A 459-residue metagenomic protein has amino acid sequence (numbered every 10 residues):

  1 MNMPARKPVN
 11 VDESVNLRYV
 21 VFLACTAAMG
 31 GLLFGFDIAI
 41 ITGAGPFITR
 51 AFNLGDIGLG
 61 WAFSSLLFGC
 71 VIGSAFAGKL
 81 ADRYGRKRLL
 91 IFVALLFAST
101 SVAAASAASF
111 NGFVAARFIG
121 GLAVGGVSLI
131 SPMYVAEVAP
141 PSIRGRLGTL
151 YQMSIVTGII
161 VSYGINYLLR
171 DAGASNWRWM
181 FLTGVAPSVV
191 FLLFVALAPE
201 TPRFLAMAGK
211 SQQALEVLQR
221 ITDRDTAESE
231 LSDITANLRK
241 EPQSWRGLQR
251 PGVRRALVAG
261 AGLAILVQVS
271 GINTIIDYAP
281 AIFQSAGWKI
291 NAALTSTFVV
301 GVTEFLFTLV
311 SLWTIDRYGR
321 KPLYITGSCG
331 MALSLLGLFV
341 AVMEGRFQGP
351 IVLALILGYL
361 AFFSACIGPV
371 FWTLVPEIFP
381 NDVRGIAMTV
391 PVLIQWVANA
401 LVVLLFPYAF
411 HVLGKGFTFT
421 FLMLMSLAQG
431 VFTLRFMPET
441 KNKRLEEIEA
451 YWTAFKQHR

Functional and structural regions predicted by a protein language model:
N2-Q213, Q219, A236-R459: Alpha-helical transmembrane bundle of multi-pass membrane proteins
E216-V217, A227: Charge-rich, low-complexity intrinsically disordered segments
A227-A236: Short, well-structured alpha-helical segments
